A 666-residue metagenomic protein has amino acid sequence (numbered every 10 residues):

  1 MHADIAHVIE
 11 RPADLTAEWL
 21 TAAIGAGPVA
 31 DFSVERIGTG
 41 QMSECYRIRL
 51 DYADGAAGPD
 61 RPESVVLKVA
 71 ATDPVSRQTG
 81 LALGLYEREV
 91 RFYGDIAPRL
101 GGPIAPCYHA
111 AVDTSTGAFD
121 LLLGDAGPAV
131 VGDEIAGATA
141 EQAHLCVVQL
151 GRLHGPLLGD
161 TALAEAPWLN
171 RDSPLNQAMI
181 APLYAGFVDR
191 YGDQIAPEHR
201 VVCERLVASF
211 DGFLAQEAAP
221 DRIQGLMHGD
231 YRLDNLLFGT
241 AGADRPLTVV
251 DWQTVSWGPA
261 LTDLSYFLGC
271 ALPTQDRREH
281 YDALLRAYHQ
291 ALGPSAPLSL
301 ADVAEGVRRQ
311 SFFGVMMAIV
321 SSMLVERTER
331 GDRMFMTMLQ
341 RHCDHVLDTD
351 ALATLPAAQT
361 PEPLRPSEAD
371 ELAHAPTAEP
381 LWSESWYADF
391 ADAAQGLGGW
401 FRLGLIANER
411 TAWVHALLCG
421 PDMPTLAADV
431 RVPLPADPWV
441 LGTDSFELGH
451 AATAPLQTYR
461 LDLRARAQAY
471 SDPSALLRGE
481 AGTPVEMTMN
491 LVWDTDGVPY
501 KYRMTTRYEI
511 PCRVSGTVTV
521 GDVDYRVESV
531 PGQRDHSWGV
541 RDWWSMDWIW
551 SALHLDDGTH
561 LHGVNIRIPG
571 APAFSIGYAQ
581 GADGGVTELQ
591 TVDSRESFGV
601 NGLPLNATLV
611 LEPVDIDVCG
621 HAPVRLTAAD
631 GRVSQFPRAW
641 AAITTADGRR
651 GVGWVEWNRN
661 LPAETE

Functional and structural regions predicted by a protein language model:
M1-F32: Juxta-kinase regulatory segment immediately upstream of eukaryotic protein kinase catalytic domains
T39-G55, V66, F210-A260: Active-site acidic catalytic loop and adjacent metal/ATP-binding pocket of ATP-dependent phosphoryl transfer enzymes
E44-Y46, D51-Y52, A57-A178, L261: Conserved ATP-binding subdomain of kinase catalytic cores across diverse folds
R91, T254-S295, S311-G331: Active-site activation/catalytic loop segments of kinase-like enzymes and analogous catalytic loops in related
V130-H228, G239-G242, M334, M338 (+1 more regions): ATP-dependent phospho-/nucleotidyl transfer catalytic cores
L285, H289-R327, F598-S634: C-terminal hydrophobic structural anchor segments that stabilize assembly/packing rather than catalytic chemistry
R309-Q359: ATP/Mg2+ or Mg2+-diphosphate-binding catalytic cores that bind nucleotide phosphates or diphosphates via glycine-rich
Q359-E666: Structured soluble/peripheral alpha/beta segments that form catalytic or ligand/cofactor-binding pockets
